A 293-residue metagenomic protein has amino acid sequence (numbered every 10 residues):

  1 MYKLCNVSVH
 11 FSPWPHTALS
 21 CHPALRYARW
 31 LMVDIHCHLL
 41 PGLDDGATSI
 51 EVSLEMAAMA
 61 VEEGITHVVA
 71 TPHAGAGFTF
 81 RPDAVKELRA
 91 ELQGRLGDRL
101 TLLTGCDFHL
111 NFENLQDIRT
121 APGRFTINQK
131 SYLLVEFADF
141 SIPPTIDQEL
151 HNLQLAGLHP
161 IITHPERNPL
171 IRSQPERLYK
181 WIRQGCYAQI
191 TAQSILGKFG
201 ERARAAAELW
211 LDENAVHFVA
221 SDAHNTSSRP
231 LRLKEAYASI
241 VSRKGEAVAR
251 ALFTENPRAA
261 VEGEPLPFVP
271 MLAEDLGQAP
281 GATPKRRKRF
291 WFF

Functional and structural regions predicted by a protein language model:
K3, W14, A238-F293: Mid-to-C-terminal alpha-helical segments outside catalytic/metal-binding sites
F11-W14, A24-R99: An N-terminally biased module of ancient metal coordination in phosphate/nucleic-acid-related enzymes
V33-I35, V68-T71, L103-D107, I161-T163 (+2 more regions): Active-site neighborhood of phospho(di)ester-bond hydrolases with catalytic His/Asp-centered motifs
H38-L40, H73-A74, G105-N111, A138-F140 (+4 more regions): Active-site beta-loop-alpha junctions enriched in small/polar residues
V61, Q154, L211-D212: Non-catalytic positions within long, well-ordered alpha-helices that form the structural scaffold/packing of enzyme
T79-Q189, P267, M271-F293: Extended substrate/RNA-proximal surfaces in nucleic-acid metabolism proteins
E213-L231: Short acidic/histidine-rich active-site segments
